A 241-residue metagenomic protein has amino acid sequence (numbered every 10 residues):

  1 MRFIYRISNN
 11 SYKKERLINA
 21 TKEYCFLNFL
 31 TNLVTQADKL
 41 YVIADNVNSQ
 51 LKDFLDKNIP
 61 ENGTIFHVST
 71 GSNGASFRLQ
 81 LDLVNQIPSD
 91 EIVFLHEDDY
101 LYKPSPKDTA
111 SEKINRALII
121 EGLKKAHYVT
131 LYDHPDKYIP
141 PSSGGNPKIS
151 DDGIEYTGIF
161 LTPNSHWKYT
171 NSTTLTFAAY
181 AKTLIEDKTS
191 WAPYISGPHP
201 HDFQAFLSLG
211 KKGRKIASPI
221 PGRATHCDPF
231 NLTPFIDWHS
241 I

Functional and structural regions predicted by a protein language model:
M1-N28: N-proximal low-complexity "stem/linker" segments adjacent to membrane-targeting elements
R2-Y12, D45-N46, L131-H134, P221-G222: Short loop/turn segments at strand-loop or loop-helix junctions that form parts of catalytic or ligand-binding pockets
I18-C25, S69-Q80, T173, F177 (+1 more regions): Phosphate/oxyanion-binding active-site loops and adjacent basic polyanion-contact surfaces
I18-L30, P106-I120, P198-L207: Well-ordered, non-membrane alpha-helical segments in soluble/globular domains
N48-E91: Active-site-proximal specificity loops/subdomain of glycosyltransferases
D90-L101: Short beta-strand-to-loop acidic/aromatic patch adjacent to the donor-nucleotide binding site
L101-K188: Conserved catalytic core of nucleotide-sugar-dependent glycosyltransferases
S172-I241: C-terminal catalytic/acceptor-binding lobe
